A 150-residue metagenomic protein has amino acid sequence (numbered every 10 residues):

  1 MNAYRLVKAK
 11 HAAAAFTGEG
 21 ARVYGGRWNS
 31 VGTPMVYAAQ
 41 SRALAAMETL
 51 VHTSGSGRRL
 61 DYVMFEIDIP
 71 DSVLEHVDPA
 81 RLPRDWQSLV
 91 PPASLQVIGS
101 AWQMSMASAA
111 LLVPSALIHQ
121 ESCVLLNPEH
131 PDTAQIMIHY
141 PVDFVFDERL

Functional and structural regions predicted by a protein language model:
N2-T17, S30, R58-L150: Active-site and NAD+-binding cores of ADP-ribose-processing enzymes
A21, G26-N29: N-terminal first-folded block
A21-R22, V51-H52, Q96: Glycine-rich, charged/polar anion/phosphate-binding loops that engage phosphate groups from diverse ligands
G25, M47, M64-D68: A sequence-level detector of short, solvent-exposed, charge-rich linear segments
W28-E48, H52, L125-E129: Extended catalytic/binding region for NAD+/ADP-ribose chemistry, centered on the ART fold
